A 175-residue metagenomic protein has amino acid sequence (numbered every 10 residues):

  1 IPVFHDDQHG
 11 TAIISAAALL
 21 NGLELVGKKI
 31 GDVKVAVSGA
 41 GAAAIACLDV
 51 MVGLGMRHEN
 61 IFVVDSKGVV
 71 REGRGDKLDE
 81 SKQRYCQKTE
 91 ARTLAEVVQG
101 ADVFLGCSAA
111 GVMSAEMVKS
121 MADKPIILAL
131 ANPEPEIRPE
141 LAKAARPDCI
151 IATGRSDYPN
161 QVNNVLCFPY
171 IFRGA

Functional and structural regions predicted by a protein language model:
I1-V3, K34-V35, E59-F62, D102-L105 (+3 more regions): Structural motif
P2-G10, L20-V26, D32, A131 (+1 more regions): Adenosine-phosphate binding glycine-rich loop
H5, H9, I13-L105: Glycine-rich phosphate/diphosphate-binding loop of Rossmann-like nucleotide-binding domains
D6, S38, A46, V64-S66 (+5 more regions): Generic beta-strand/beta-sheet core signal
L48, L105, V112, N164-R173: Contiguous hydrophobic segments
M51-V52, D76-L78, V118-S120, L141-A145 (+1 more regions): Short, glycine/charged-enriched secondary-structure capping and boundary segments
Q83-P159: Rossmann-like adenosine-cofactor binding region
